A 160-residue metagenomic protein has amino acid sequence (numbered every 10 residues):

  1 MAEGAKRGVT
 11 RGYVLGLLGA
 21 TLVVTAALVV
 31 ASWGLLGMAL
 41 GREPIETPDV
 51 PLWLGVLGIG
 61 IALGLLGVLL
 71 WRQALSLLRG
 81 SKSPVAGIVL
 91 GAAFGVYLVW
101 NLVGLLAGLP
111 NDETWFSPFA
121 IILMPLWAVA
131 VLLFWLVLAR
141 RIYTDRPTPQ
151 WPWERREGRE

Functional and structural regions predicted by a protein language model:
M1-E43: Transmembrane alpha-helical insertion/packing segments
A2-V14, L65-V89, G108-D112, V131-R159: Cytoplasmic membrane-interface segments at the C-terminal ends of transmembrane helices
A5-T10, G16, T21, D49 (+3 more regions): Hydrophobic alpha-helical segments and their boundary regions
L15-G19, L57, A86-L90, I121-P125: Hydrophobic alpha-helical transmembrane segments
L18-L22, P84-N101: Transmembrane alpha-helical segments of multi-pass membrane proteins
V23-V30, G58-L65, L132: Hydrophobic cores of alpha-helical transmembrane segments in multi-pass integral membrane proteins
L28-G60, W100-W127: Membrane interfacial helix motifs at helix-loop boundaries and amphipathic/re-entrant anchors
W53-R72, A93: Core segments of alpha-helical transmembrane spans in multipass integral membrane proteins
